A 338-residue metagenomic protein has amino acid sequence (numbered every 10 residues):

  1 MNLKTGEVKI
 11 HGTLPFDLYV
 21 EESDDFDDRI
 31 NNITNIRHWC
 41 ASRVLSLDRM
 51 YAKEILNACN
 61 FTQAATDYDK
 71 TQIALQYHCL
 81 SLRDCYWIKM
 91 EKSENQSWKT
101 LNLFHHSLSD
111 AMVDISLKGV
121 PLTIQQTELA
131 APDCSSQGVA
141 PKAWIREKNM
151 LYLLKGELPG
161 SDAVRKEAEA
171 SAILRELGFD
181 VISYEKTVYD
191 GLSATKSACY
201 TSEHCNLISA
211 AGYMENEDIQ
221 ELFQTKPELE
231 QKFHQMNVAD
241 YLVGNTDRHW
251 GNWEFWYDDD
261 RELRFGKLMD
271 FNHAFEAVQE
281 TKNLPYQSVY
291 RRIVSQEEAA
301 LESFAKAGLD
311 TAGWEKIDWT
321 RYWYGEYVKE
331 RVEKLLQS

Functional and structural regions predicted by a protein language model:
M1-V238, L242-N245, F255-S338: Phosphate/dinucleotide-binding and metal-coordinating scaffold of catalytic cores in nucleotide-dependent enzymes
G251-W253: Conserved protein-kinase catalytic-loop position immediately C-terminal to the HRD catalytic Asp
